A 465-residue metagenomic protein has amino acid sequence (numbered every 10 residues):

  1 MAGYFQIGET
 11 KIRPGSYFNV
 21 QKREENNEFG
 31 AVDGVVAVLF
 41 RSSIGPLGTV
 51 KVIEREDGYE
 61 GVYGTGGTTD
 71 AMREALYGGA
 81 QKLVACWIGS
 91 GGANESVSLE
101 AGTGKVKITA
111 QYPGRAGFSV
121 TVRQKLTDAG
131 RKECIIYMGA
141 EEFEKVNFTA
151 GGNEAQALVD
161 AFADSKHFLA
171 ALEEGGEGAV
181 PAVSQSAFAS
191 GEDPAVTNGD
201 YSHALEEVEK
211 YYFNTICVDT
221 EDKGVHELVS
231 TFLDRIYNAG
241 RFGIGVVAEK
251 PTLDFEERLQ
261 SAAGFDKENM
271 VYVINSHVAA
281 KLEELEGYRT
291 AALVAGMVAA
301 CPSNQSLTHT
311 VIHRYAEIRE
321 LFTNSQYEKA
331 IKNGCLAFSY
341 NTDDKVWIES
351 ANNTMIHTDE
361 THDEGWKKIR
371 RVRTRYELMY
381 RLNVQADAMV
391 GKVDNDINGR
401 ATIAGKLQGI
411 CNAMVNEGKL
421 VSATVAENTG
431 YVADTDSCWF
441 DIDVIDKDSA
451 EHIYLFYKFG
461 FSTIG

Functional and structural regions predicted by a protein language model:
A2-G64, T68-K392, I403, G418-K419 (+2 more regions): A glycine- and small-residue-enriched flexible loop/hinge signal that marks low-structured segments
N395-D443: C-terminal structured domain segments
G430-G465: C-terminal edge-of-domain segments
